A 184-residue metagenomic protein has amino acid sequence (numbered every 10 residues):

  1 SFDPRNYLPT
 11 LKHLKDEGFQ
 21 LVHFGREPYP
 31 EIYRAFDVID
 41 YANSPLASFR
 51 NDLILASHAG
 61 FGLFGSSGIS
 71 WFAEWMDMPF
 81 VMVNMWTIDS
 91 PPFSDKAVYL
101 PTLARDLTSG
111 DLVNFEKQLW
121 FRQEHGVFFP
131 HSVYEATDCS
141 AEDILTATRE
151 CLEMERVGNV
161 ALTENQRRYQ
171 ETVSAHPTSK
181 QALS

Functional and structural regions predicted by a protein language model:
P4-F49, T163-A175: Catalytic donor nucleotide-activated moiety binding site of glycosyltransferases and closely related
R5-L8, R50, S67, W71 (+1 more regions): A structural signal for well-ordered alpha-helical segments within the folded catalytic domains of diverse enzymes
L8-K12, D16, I54-S57, R149 (+1 more regions): Surface-exposed alpha-helical segments enriched in charged/polar residues
Q20, G68, V157-A161: Intrinsically disordered or highly flexible coil/loop and linker segments, enriched in small and charged/polar residues
D52-Y99: A donor-sugar binding/catalytic signature common to diverse glycosyltransferases and related nucleotide-sugar
D95-S184: Leloir-type glycosyltransferase catalytic cores
